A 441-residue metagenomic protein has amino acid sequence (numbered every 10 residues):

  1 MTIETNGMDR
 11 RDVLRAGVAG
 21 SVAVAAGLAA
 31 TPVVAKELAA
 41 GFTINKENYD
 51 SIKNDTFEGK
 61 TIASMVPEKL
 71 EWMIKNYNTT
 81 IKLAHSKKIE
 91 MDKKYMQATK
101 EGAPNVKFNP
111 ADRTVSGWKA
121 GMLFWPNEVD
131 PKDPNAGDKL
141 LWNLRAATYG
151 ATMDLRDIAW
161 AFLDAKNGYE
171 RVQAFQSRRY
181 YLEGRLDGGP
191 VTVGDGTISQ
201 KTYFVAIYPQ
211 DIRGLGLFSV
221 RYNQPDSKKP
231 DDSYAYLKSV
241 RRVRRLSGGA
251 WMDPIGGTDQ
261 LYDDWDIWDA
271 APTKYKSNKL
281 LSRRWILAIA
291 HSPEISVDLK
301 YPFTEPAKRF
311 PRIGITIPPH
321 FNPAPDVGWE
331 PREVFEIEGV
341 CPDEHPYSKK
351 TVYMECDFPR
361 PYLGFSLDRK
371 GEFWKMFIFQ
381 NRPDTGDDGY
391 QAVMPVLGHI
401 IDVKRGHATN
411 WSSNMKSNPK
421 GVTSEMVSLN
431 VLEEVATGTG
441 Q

Functional and structural regions predicted by a protein language model:
T2-M8, K36-N127, V240, W251-A324 (+3 more regions): Non-transmembrane domains of secretory- and envelope-associated proteins
T2-V22: N-terminal secretory signal peptides and thylakoid transit peptides that target proteins across membranes
V22-A23, V33: Cleavable N-terminal signal peptides
E37-P230, L237: Solvent-exposed N-terminal domain segments of exported/luminal and surface proteins
T197-Y203, D231, W329-E338, R360-G364 (+1 more regions): Short, hydrophobic/aromatic-rich segments at coil-to-beta transitions
R213-G216, K229-P230, P346-K350, W374-I378 (+1 more regions): Short, surface-exposed coil-to-beta transition loops
F335-D368: Feature captures eukaryotic membrane-trafficking machinery centered on endolysosomal pathways and lysosome-related
